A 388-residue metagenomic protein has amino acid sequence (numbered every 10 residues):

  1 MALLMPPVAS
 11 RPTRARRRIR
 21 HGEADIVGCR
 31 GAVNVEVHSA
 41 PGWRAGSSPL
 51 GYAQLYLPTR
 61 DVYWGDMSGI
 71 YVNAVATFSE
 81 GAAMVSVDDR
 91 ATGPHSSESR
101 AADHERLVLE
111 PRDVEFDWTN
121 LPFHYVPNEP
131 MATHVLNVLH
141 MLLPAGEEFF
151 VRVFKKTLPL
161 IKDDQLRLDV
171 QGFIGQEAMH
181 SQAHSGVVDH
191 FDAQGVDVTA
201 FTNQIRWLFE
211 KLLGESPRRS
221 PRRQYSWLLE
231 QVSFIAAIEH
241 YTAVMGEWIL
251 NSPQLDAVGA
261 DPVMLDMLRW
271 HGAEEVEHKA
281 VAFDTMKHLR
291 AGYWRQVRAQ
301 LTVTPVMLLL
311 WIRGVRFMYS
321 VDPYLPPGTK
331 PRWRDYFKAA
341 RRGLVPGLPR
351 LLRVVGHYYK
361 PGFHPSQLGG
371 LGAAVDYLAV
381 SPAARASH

Functional and structural regions predicted by a protein language model:
L3-L4, L50, L55-L57: Leucine-biased recognition of intrinsically disordered, low-complexity hydrophobic segments
L3-L4, M67-G93: N-terminal acidic, proline/glycine-rich, low-complexity intrinsically disordered segments
L4-R17, E23, G31-E36, G46: Short, intrinsically disordered low-complexity segments enriched in Ser/Thr with adjacent Pro
S10, S39, S47-S48, S68 (+1 more regions): Serine residues within intrinsically disordered or low-complexity segments
E36-H38, P49, G292-R295: Short, composition-biased linear "edge" segments at structural boundaries
V85-H388: Non-heme di-metal
